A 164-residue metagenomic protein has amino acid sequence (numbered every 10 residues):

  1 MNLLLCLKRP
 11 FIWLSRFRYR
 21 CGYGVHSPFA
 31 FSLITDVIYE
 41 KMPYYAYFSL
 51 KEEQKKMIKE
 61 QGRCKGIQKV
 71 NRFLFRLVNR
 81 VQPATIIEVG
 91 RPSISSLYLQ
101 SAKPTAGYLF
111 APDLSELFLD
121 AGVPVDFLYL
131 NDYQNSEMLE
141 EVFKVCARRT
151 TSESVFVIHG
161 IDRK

Functional and structural regions predicted by a protein language model:
M1-F127, Y133-V155, I161-K164: A short alpha-helical cap/connector motif
